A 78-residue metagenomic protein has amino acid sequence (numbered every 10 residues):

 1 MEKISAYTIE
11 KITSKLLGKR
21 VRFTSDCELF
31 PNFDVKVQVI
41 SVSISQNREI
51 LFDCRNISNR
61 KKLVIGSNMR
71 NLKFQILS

Functional and structural regions predicted by a protein language model:
M1-T24: Mixed-charge, Lys/Arg-rich low-complexity intrinsically disordered regions
E2, N56-S78: Intrinsically disordered, low-complexity, charged/polar segments
K15-L17, S45-I50: A short, compositionally biased
D26-F30: Short, charged beta-turn/beta-strand-edge "cap" motif at the junction between a beta-strand and an adjacent loop
N32-S43: Short beta-strand-centered aromatic/proline hotspots
S41-Q46, S58: A generic structural motif
I50-N56: SH3/SH3-like beta-barrel fold
